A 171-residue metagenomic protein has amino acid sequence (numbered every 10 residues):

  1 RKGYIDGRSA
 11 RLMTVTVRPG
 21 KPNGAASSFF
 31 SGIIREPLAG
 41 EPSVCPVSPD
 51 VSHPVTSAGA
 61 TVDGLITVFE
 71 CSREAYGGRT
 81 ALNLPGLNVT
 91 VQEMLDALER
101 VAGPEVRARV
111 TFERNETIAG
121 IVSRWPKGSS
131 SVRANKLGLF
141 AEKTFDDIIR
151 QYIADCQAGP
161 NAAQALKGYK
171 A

Functional and structural regions predicted by a protein language model:
R1-V51, A58: NAD(P)-dependent short-chain dehydrogenase/reductase
D6, A141-E142: Residue-level detector of short coil/turn "hinge" positions at structural boundaries
G24-S28, H53-G59, V89, S129 (+1 more regions): Residue-level signal for the nucleotide or nucleotide-sugar donor/cofactor binding architecture
S31, Q92-L95, G128: Short, surface-exposed alpha-helical segments at coil->helix boundaries
P37, P46, V62-A119, G159-K167: Mid/C-terminal beta-alpha module of Rossmann-like enzyme folds, strongest in SDR-family dehydrogenases/epimerases
A58, N115-F140: Conserved C-terminal active-site "lid" loop/helix of NAD(P)H-dependent oxidoreductases that clamps the redox cofactor
G59-E70, D146, R150-I153: Amphipathic alpha-helical segments that line or abut small-molecule/effector binding pockets and mediate allosteric
S131-N135, K143-A171: Amphipathic terminal alpha-helices
